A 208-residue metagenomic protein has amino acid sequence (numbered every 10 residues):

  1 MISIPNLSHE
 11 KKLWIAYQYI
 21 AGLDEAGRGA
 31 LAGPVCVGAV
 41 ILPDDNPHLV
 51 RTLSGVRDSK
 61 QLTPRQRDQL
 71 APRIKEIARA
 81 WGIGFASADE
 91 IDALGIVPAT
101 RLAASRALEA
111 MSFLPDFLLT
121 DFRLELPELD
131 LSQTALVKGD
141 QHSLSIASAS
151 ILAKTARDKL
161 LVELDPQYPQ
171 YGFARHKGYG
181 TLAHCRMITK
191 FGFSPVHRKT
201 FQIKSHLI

Functional and structural regions predicted by a protein language model:
M1-I208: RNase H-like, Mg2+-dependent phosphodiesterase core, and more generally RNA phosphate-backbone-engaging helix-loop
